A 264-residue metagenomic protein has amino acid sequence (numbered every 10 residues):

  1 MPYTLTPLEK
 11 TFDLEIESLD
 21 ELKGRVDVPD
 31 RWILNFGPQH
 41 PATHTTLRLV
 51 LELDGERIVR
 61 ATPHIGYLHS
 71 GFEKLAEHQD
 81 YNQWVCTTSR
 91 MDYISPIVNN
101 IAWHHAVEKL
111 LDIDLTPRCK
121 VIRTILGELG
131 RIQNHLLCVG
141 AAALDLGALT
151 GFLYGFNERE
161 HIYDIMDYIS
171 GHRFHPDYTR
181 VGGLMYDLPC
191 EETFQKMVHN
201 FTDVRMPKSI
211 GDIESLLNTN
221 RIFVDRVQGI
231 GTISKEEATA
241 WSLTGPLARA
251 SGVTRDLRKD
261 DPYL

Functional and structural regions predicted by a protein language model:
M1-R48, E52-L264: Active-site bordering "gate/hinge" segments that shape substrate access to catalytic or cofactor-binding pockets
